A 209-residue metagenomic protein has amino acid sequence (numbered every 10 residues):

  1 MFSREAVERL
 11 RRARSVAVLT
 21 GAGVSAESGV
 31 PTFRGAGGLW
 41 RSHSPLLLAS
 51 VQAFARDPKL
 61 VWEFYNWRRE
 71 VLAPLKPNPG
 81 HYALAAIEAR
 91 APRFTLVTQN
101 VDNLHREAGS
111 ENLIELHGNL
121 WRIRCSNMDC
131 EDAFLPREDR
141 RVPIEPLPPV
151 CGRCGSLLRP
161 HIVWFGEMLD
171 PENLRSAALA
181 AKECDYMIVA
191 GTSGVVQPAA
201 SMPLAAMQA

Functional and structural regions predicted by a protein language model:
M1-A209: Conserved catalytic core of sirtuin-type NAD+-dependent deacylases
